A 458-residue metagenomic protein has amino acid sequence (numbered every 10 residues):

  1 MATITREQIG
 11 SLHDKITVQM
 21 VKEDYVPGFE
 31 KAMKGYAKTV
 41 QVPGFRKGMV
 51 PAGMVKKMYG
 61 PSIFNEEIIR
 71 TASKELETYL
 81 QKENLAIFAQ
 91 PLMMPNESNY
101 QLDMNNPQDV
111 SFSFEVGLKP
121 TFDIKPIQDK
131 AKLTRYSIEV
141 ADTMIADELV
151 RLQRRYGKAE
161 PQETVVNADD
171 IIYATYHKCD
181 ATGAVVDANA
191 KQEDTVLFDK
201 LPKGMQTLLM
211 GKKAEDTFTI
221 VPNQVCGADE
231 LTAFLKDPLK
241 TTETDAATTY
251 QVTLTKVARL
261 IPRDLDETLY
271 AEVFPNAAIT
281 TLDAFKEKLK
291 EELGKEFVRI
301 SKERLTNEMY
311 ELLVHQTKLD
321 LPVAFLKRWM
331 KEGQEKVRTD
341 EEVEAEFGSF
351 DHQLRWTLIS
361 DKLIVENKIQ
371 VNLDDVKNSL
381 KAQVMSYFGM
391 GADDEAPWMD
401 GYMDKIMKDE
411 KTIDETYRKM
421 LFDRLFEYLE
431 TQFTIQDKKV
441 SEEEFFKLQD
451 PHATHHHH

Functional and structural regions predicted by a protein language model:
A2-T71, T78-Y79, K178, G211 (+2 more regions): Extended, charged alpha-helical "arm"/coiled-coil substrate-binding scaffolds, typified by the C-terminal helical
A32, L149, E160-K212, V221-P222 (+1 more regions): Core FKBP-type peptidyl-prolyl cis-trans isomerase
F64, R70-F122: Extended, domain-scale alpha-helical bundle/helix-rich regions
I87-N99, L149-D169, D409: Phosphate-interacting basic helix/loop segments used at nucleotide- and nucleic-acid interfaces
V110, I172, F218-I220, T248: Generic structural signal for buried aliphatic residues
G117-G157: Internal alpha/beta scaffold segment
